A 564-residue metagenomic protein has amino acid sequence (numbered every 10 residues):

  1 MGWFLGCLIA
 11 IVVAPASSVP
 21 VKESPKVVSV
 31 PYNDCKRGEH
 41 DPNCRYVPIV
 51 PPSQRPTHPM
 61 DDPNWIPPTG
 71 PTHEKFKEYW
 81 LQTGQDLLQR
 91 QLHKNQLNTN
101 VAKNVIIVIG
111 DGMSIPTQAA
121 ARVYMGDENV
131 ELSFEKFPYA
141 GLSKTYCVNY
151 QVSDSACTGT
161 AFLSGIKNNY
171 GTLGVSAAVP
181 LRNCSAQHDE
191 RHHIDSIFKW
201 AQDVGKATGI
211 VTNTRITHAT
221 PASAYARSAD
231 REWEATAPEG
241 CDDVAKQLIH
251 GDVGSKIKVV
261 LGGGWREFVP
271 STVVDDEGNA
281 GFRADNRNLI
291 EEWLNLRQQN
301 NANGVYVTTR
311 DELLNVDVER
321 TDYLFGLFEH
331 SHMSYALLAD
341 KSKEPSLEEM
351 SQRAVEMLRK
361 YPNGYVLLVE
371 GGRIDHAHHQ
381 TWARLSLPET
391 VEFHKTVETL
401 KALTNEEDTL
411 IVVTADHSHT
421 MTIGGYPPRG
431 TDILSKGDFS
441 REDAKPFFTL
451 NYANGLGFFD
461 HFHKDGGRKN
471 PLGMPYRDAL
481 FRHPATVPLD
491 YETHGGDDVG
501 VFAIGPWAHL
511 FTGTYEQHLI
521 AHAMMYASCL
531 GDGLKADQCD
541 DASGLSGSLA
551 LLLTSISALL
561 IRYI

Functional and structural regions predicted by a protein language model:
M1-L8, S548-L552: Sec-dependent signal peptide recognition, specifically the positively charged N-region followed immediately by
A16-P20: Boundary at the C-terminal end of the N-terminal hydrophobic targeting segment
V27-N64, T69-L87, N98-K103, M113-A119 (+4 more regions): A post-motif C-terminal structural segment
G174-R191: His/Cys-centered metal/cofactor-coordination and adjacent catalytic loops
T208-V211: Short hydrophobic alpha-helical runs that function as membrane-insertion/retention elements
S543-I564: Cleavable C-terminal sorting propeptides in eukaryotic secreted/cell-surface proteins
